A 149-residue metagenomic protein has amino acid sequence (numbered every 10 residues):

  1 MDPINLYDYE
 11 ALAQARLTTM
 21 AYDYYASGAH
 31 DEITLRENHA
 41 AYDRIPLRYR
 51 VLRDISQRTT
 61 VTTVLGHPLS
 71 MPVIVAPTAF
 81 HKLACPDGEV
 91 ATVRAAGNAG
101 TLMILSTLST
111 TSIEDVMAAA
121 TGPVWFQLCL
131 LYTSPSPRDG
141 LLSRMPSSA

Functional and structural regions predicted by a protein language model:
M1-L69: An N-cap/entry alpha-helix motif that binds or orients negatively charged groups
T18, V75, A96: Conserved, mostly hydrophobic/aromatic
V73-A76, M103-L105, V124-L128: Hydrophobic faces of well-ordered beta-strands that scaffold small-molecule active sites in alpha/beta enzyme cores
P77-C85, L128-L131: Active-site mouth loops of central-metabolism enzymes
V90-R94, E114: Alpha-helical segments flanking ligand/cofactor-binding loops in enzyme cores
T107-V116, A120: Active-site-adjacent beta->alpha loops and helix N-cap segments on the catalytic face of soluble alpha/beta enzymes
Y132-A149: Single conserved hydrophobic/aromatic residue that forms the stacking wall/gate of nucleotide- or nucleobase-binding
